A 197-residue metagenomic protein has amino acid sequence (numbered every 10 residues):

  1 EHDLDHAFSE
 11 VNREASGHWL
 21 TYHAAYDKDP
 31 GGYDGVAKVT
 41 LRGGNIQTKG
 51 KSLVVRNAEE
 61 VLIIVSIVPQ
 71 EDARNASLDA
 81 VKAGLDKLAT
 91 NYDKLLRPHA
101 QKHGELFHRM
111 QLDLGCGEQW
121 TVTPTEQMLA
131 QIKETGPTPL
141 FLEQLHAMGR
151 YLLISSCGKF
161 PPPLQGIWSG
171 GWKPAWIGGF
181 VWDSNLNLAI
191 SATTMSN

Functional and structural regions predicted by a protein language model:
E1-F180: Acidic/polar, glycine-enriched structural segments that form the non-catalytic walls/loops of the carbohydrate-binding
H146, L153, D183-N197: Carboxylate/His-rich catalytic cores and anion/metal-binding grooves
